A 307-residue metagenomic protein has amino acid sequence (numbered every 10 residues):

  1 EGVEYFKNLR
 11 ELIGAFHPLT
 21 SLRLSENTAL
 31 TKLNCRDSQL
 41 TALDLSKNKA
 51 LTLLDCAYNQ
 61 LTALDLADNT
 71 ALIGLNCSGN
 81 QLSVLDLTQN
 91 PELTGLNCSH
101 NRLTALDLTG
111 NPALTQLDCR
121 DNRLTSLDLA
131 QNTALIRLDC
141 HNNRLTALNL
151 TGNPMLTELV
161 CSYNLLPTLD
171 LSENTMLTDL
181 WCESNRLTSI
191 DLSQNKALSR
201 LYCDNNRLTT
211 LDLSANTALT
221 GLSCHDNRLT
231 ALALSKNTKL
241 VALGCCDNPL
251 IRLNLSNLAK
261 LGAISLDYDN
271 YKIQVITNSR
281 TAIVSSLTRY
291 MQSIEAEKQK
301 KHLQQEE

Functional and structural regions predicted by a protein language model:
E1-R23, N27: LRR N-terminal entry segment and analogous cap-like coil->beta motifs
E1-V3, L22, L43, L64 (+9 more regions): Canonical leucine-rich repeat
F6-L9, N27-L30, N48-L51, N69-L72 (+10 more regions): Leucine-rich repeat
L12-G14, L33-C35, L54-C56, L75-C77 (+9 more regions): Conserved hydrophobic beta-strand positions in leucine-rich repeat
H17, S38, N59, N80 (+9 more regions): Consensus "Asn ladder" position of solenoid repeat domains
P18, R23, S38-Q39, L53 (+11 more regions): Intrinsically disordered, low-complexity tandem-repeat regions
T238-E306: Leucine-rich solenoid repeat scaffolds
